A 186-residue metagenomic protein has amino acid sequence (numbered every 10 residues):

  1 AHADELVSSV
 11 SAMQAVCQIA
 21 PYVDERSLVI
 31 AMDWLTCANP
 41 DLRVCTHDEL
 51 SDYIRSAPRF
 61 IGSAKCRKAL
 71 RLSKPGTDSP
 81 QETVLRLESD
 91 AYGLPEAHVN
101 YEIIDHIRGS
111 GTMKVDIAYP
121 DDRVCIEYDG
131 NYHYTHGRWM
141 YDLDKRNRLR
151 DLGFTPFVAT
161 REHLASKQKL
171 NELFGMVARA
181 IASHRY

Functional and structural regions predicted by a protein language model:
A1-I61, S183-Y186: Short gly/ser-rich loop at a beta-strand->alpha-helix junction or flexible surface loop bordering the NTP-binding
N39-Y186: Surface segments flanking catalytic/ligand-binding clefts of nucleic-acid enzymes
